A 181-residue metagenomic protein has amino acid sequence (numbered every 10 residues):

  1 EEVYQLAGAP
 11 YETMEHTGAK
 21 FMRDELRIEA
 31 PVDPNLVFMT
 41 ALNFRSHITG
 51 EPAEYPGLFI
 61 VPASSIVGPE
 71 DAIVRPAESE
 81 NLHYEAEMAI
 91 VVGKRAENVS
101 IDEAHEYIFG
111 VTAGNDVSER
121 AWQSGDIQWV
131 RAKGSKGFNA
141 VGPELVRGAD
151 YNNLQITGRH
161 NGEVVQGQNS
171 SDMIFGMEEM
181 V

Functional and structural regions predicted by a protein language model:
E1-P56, Q128, A149: N-terminal non-catalytic cap/leader segment that marks the start of a structured domain
A19-F21, H47-P52, R120-V181: Catalytic-pocket segment enriched in acidic/His residues
R27-E29, I48, I73-L82, A96-E103 (+2 more regions): A generic local secondary-structure boundary/capping motif
A53-P69, Y84: Structural signature of FAD isoalloxazine-binding scaffolds in flavoprotein oxidoreductases
S64, G93-A96, V117, G148-A149: Short loop segments at secondary-structure junctions
A86-M88: Ligand-binding beta-strand-loop-alpha-helix segment within the catalytic cores of soluble metabolic enzymes
V92, N98-G114: RNA pseudouridine synthases
